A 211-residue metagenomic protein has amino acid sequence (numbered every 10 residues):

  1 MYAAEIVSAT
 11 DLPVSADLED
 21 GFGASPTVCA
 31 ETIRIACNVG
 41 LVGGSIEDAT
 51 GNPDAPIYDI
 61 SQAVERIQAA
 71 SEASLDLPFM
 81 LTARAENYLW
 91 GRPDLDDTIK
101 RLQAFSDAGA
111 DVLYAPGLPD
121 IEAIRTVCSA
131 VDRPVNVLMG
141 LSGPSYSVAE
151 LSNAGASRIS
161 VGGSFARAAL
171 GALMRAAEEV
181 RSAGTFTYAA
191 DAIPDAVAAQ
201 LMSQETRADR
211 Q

Functional and structural regions predicted by a protein language model:
M1-V137, L141-G163, R167-L170, M174-E179: Alpha/beta enzyme core
E72, G162-Q211: Extended, intrinsically disordered, low-complexity segments
